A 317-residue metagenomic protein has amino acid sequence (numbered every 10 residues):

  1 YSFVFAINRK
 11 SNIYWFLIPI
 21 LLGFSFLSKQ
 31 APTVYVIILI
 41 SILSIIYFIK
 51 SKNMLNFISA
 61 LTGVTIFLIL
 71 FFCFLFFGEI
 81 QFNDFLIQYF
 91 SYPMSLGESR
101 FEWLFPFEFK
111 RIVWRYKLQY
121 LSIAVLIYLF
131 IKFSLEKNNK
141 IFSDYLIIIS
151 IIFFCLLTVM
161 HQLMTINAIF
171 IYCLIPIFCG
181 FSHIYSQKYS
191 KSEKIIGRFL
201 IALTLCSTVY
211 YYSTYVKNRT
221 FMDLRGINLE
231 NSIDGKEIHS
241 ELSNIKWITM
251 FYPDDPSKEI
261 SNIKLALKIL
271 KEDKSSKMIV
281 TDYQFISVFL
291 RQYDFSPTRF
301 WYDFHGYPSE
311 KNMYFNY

Functional and structural regions predicted by a protein language model:
S2-F24, N53-T62, I141-I152: Short hydrophobic alpha-helices at membrane interfaces in multi-pass membrane enzymes
Y14-Q30, V36-I37, S41, I152-Q162: Membrane-interface alpha helices of multi-pass inner-membrane proteins
L17, Q30-I46, T65, L121-V125 (+1 more regions): Transmembrane-embedded, aromatic-rich helix segments that form part of the hydrophobic channel/pocket engaging
A31-P32, F76-E79, L205-Y317: Extracytoplasmic
Y35-I66, K137, G180, S186-K191: Perimembrane helix-loop-helix junctions
K52-F76, K194-S207: Hydrophobic alpha-helical membrane-interfacial segments at the cytosolic entry of transmembrane helices
S59-R100: Membrane-lumen/periplasm interface segments of specific transmembrane helices in polyprenyl phosphate-linked
Y116-F142, I152, C179-Y185: Hydrophobic, aromatic-rich transmembrane alpha-helices and their immediate juxtamembrane boundary segments
